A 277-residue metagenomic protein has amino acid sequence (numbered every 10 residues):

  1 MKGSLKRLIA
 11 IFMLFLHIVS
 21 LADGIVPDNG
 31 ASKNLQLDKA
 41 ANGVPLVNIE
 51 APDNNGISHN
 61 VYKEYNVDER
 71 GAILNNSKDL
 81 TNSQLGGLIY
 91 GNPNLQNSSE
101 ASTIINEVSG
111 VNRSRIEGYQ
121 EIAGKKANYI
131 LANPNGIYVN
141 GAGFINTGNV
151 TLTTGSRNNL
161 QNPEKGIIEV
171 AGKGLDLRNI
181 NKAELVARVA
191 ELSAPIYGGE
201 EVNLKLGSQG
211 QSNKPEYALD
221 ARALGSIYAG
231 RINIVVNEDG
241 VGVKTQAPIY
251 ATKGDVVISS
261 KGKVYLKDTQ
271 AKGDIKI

Functional and structural regions predicted by a protein language model:
M1-I9: Bacterial N-terminal signal peptides that target proteins for export
I9-S20: Bacterial N-terminal signal peptides
L21-T252, S259: Solvent-exposed adhesion/ligand-recognition segments of exported proteins
K261-D268, D274: Binding/recognition "hotspot" determinant
